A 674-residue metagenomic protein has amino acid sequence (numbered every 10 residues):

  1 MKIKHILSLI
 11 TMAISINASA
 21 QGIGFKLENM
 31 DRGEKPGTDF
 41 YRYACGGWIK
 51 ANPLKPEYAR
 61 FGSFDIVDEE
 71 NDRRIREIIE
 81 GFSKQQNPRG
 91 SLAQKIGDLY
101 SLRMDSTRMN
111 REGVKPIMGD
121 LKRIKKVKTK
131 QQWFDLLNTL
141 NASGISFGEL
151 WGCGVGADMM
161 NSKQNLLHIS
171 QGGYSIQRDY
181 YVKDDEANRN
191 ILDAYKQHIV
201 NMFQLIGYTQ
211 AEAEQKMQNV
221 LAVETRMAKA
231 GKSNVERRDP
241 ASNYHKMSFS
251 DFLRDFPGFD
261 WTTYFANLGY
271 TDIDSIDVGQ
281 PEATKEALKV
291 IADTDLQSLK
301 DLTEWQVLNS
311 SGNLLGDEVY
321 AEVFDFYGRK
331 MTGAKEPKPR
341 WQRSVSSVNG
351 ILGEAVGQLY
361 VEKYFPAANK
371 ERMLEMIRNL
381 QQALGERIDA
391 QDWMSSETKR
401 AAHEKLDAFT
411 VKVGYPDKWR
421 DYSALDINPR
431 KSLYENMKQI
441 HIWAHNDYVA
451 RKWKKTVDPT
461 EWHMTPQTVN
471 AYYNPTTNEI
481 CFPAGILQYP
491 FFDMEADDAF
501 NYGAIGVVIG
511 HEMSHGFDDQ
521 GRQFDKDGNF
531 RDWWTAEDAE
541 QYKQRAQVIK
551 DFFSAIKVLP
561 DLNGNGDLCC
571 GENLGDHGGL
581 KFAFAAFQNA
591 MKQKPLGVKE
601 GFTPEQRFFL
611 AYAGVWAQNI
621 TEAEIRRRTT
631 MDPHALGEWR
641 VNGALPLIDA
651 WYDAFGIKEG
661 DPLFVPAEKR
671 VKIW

Functional and structural regions predicted by a protein language model:
M1-Q21: Bacterial Sec-dependent N-terminal signal peptides
Q21-E28: Short, Gly/Pro- and small/polar-rich lid/capping loops
N29-K50, Y181-Q204, H577-F582: Hydrophobic/aromatic-rich, well-ordered segments within soluble, folded domains that form packed cores
K35-T38, Y43-R111: Active-site-surrounding "flap" and adjacent substrate/cofactor-binding loops of secreted or lumenal enzymes, prototyped
D39-Y43, L166-H168, E479-P483, G516: Structural recognition of the beta-strand scaffold that forms the well-ordered cores of secreted hydrolase catalytic
W48-N52, I176-Q177, P490: Short, solvent-exposed loop/turn elements at domain surfaces
D68, D255-G258, D277-P281, K338 (+3 more regions): Intrinsically disordered, low-complexity linker/terminal regions across diverse proteins
G81-E375, N379: Noncatalytic, helix-rich "gating/capping" subdomain that lines the substrate-entry/channel surface of large enzyme
